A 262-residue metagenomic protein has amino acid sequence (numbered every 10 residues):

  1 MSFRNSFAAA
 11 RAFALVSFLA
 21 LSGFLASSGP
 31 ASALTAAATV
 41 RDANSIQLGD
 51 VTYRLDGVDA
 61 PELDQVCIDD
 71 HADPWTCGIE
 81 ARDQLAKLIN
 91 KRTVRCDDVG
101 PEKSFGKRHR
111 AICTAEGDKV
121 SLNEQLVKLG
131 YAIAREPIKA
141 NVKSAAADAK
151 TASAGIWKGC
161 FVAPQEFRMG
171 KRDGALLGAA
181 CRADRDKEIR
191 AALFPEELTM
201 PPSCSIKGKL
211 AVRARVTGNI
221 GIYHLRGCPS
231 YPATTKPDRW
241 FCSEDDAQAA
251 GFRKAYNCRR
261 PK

Functional and structural regions predicted by a protein language model:
M1-A9: N-terminal secretory signal peptides that target proteins for export/translocation
R11-A26: Bacterial N-terminal signal peptides
L25-A33: Signal peptide processing junction and immediate N-terminal pro/mature segment of secreted/exported proteins
S32-Y131: Electropositive
L55, L126, A149, Y223-H224: Bulky hydrophobic/aromatic "packing anchor" residues in well-ordered structure
Q65-C77, A140-D148, S230-S243: Short, polar loop/linker segments at the starts of domains and inter-domain junctions
A81-L85, D118, L122-N123, I138-A145 (+3 more regions): Stable alpha-helical elements in mature extracytoplasmic
A132-P137, G155-K262: Mature, structured domains enriched in cysteine- and short glycine motifs
